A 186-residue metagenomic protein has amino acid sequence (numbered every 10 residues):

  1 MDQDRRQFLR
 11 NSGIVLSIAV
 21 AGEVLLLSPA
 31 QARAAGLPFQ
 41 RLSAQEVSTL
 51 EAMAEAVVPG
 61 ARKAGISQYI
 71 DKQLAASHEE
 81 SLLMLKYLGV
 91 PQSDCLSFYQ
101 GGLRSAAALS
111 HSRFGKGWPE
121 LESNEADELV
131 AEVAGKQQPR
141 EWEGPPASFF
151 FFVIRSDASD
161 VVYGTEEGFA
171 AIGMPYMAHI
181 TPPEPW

Functional and structural regions predicted by a protein language model:
M1-A19: N-terminal secretory signal peptides and thylakoid transit peptides that target proteins across membranes
D2-D4, V20-P59: C-terminal segment of N-terminal export signals and the immediately downstream linker at the start of the mature
Q7, L16, Q45-S48, F149: Generic recognition of stable, solvent-exposed alpha-helical segments in well-folded globular domains
I14, V24-S28, H179, P183-W186: N-terminal export/assembly segments and adjacent metallocofactor-ligating motifs of anaerobic energy-metabolism
I18-A30, L74-H78, G102: Short, compositionally biased low-complexity segments
G36-F39, V47-F152: Flexible, low-complexity segments enriched for small/polar residues
R140-W186: Long, amphipathic alpha-helical surface segments
